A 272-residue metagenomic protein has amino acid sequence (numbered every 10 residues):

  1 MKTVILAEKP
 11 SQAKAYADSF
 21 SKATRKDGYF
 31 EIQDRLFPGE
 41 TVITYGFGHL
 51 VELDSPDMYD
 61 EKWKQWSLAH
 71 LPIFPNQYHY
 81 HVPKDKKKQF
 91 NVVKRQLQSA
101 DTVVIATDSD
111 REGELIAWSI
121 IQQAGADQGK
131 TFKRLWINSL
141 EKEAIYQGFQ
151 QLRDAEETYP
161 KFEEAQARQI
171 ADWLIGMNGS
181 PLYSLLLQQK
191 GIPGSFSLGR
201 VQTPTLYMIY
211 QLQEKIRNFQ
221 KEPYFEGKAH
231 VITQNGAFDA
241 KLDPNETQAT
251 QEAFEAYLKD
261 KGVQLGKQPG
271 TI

Functional and structural regions predicted by a protein language model:
M1-Q169, W173, M177, D243-I272: Intrinsically disordered, low-complexity regulatory segments
R168, D172-T247: Prokaryote-biased recognition of long, low-complexity C-terminal linker/tail segments that are poorly structured
